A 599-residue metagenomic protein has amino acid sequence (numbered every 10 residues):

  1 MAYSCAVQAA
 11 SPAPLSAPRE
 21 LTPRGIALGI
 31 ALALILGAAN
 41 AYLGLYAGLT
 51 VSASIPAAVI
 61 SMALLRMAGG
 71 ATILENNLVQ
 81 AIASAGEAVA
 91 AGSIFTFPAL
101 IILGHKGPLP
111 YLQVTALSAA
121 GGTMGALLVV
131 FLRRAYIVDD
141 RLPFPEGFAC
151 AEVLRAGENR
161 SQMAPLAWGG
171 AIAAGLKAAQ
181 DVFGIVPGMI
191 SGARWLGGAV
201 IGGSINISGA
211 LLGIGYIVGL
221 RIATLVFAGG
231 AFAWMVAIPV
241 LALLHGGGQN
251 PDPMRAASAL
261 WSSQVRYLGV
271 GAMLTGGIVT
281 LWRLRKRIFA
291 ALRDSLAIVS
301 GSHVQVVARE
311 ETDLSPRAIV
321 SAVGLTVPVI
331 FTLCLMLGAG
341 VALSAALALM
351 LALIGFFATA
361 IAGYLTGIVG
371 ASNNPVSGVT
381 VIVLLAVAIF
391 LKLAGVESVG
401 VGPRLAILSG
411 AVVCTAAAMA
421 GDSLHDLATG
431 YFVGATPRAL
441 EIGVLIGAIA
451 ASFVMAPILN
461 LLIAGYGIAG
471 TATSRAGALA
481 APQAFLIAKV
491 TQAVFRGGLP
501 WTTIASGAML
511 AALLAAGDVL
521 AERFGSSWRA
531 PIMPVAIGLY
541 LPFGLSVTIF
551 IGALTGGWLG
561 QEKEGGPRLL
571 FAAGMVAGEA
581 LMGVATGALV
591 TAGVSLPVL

Functional and structural regions predicted by a protein language model:
A2-L599: Alpha-helical multipass membrane-protein architecture
